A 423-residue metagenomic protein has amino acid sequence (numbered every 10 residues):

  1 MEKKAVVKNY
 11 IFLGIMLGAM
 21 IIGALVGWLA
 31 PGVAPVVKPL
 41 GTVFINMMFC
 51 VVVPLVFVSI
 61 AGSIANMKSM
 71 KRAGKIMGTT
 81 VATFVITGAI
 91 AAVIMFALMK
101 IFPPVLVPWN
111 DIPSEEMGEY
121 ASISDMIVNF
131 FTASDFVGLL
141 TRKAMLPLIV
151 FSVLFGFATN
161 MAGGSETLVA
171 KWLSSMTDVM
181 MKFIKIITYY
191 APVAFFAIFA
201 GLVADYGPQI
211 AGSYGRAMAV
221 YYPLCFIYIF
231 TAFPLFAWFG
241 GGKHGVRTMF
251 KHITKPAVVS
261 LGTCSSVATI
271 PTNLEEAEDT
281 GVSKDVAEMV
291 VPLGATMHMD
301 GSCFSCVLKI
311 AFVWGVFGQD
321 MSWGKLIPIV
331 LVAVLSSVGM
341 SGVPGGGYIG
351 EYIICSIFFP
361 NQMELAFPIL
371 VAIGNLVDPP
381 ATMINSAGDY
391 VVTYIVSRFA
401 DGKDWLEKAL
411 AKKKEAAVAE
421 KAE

Functional and structural regions predicted by a protein language model:
E2-G32, T42-M48, T79-R247, L406-L410 (+1 more regions): Signature of multi-pass transmembrane helix bundles
G32-V37, G74, P208-R216, G242-T254 (+2 more regions): Membrane-water interface of transmembrane alpha-helices in multipass transporters/channels
K38-N46, K75, N129, G138 (+6 more regions): Short amphipathic alpha-helical coupling elements at transmembrane boundaries
M47, V85-A89, V93, Y222-I227 (+4 more regions): Hydrophobic transmembrane alpha-helical segments of multi-pass transport and channel proteins
L55-V56, A194, S265-N273, C303-L308 (+2 more regions): Transmembrane helix boundary and interhelical junction motifs in multipass membrane proteins
T79-A89, T177, G215-A232, F250-A257 (+3 more regions): Small-residue-enriched core segments of transmembrane alpha-helices in multipass membrane transport and channel
K255-S337, T393, L406-A411: Helix-loop-helix junctions within the multi-pass membrane cores of secondary transporters/permeases
V307-E423: Transmembrane alpha-helical segments and their short flanking loops that form helix-hairpins/helix-helix interfaces
